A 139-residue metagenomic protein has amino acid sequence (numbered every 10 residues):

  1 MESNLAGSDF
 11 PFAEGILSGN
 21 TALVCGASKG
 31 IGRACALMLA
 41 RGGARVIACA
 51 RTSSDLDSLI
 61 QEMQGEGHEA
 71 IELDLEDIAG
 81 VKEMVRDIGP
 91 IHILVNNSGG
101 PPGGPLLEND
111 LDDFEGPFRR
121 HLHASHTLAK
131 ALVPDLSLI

Functional and structural regions predicted by a protein language model:
M1-N20: Flexible N-terminal pre-Rossmann segment of NAD(P)-dependent oxidoreductases
T21, S28-K29: Conserved glycine-rich cofactor-binding loop
A44-S58: Conserved glycine-rich Rossmann-like NAD(P)H-binding loop of the short-chain dehydrogenase/reductase
S54, I71-E83, L111: The beta1-alpha1 cofactor-binding region of Rossmann-like NAD(H)/NADP(H)-dependent oxidoreductases
S98-P102: Conserved NAD(P)H cofactor-binding loop of Rossmann-fold oxidoreductase domains
P105-L106, D110-F118: Substrate-binding pocket helix/loop in short-chain dehydrogenase/reductase
A129-K130: A short, exposed helix-loop element centered on a Lys and neighboring polar residues
